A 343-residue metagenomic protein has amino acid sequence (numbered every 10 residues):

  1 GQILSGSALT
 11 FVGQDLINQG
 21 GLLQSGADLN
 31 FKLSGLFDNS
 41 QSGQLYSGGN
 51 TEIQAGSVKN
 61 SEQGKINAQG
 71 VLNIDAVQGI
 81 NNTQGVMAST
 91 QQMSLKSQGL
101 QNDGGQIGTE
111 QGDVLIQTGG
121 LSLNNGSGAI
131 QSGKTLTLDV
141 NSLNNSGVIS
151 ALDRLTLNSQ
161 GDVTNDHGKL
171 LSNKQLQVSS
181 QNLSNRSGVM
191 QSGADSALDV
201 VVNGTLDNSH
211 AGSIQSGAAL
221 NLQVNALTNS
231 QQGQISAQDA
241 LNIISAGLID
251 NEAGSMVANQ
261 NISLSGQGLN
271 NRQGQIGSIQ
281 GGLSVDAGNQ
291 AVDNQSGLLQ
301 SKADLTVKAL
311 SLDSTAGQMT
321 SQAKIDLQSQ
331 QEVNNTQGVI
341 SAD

Functional and structural regions predicted by a protein language model:
G1-I3, N18-Q24, N39-Y46, S61-N67 (+13 more regions): Short, T/G/N/S-enriched strand-turn elements that build extracellular solenoid repeat scaffolds
S7-G13, D28-G35, G49-G56, G70-V77 (+12 more regions): Well-ordered beta-strand segments characteristic of repetitive beta-sheet solenoids
